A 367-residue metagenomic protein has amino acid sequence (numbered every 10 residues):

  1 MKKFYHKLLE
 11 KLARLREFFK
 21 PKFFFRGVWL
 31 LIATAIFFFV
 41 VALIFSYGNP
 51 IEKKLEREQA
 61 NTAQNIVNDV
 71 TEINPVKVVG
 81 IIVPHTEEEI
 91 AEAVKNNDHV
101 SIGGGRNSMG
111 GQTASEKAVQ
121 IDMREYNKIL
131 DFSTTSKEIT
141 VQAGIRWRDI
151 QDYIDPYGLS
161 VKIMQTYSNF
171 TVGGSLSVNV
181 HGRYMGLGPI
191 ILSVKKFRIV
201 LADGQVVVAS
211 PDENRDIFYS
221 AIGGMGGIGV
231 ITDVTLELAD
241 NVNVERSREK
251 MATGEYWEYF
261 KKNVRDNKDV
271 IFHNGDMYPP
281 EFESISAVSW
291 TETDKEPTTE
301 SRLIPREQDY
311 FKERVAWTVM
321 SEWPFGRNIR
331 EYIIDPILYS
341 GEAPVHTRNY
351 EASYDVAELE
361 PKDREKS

Functional and structural regions predicted by a protein language model:
K2-S367: Noncatalytic alpha-helical scaffold of FAD-dependent oxidoreductases
